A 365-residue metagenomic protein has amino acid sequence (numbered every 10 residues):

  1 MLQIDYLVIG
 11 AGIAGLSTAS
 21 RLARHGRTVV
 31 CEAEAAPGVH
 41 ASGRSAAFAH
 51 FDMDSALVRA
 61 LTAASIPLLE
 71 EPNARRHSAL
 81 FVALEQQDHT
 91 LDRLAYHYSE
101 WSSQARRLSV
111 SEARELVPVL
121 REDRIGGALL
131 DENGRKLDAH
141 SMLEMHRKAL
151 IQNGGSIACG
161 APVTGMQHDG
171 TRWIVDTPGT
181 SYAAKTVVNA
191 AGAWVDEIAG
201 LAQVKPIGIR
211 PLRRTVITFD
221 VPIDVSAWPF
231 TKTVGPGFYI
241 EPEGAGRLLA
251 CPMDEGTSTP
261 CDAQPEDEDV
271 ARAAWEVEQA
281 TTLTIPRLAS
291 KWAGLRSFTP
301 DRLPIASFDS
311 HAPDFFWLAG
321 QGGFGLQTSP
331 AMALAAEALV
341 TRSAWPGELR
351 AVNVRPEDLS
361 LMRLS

Functional and structural regions predicted by a protein language model:
I4-V29: N-terminal Rossmann-like FAD-binding beta1-loop-alpha1 element of flavoenzymes
L7-I9, Y182-W194, A333: Short hydrophobic core segments
S20-L22, A47-A49, N73-H77, S181 (+1 more regions): Active-site substrate-recognition segment that forms the wall of the catalytic cavity or substrate channel
A23-S42: Glycine-rich FAD pyrophosphate-binding loop
A46-L116, G237: Dinucleotide-binding Rossmann-like beta1-alpha1 core, especially the glycine-rich loop that anchors the ADP
N73-L84, W101-V110, R114-N153, M253-P260 (+2 more regions): Helix-loop-beta segment of a Rossmann-like dinucleotide-binding subdomain
L129-K185: Helical element adjacent to the flavin cofactor pocket in flavoenzyme catalytic cores
Q279-S365: C-terminal catalytic lobe of FAD-dependent flavoproteins
